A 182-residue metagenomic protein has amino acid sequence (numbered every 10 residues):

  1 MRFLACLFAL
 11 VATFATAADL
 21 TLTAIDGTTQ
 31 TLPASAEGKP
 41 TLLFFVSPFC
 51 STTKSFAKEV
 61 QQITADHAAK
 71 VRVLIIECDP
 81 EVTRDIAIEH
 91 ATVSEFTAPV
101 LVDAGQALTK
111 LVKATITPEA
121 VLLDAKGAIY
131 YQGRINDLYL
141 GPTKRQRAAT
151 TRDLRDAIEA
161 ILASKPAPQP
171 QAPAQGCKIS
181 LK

Functional and structural regions predicted by a protein language model:
L4-A15: Bacterial N-terminal signal peptides
F14-P33: N-terminal "domain-start" segment that seeds a small globular fold
P33-S51, I158: Short active-site neighborhood of thiol/selenol oxidoreductases, capturing the structured segment around
G38-T41, A69-R72, F96-A98, A125: Loop/turn elements at helix/coil->beta-strand transitions in domains of secreted/extracellular proteins
P40, F96-P99, A114-V121, Y130: Structural micro-motif
S47-K58, P80-E81, A120, C177-S180: Short, thiol/selenol-centered motifs that function as redox-active sites or metal-ligating centers
K54-S94, V102-L111: Structural microenvironment flanking redox-active thiols in thiol-disulfide oxidoreductases
D124-A125, I129-K182: Thiol-/selenol-based redox modules, centered on thioredoxin-like and closely related oxidoreductase domains
